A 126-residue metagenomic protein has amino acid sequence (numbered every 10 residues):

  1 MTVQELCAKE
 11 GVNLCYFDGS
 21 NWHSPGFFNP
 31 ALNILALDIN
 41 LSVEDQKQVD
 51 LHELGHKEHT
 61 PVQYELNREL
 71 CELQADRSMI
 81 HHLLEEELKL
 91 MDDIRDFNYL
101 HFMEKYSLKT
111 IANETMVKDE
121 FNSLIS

Functional and structural regions predicted by a protein language model:
M1-S126: Active-site hotspot residues in diverse enzymes, especially metal/ion-binding acidic/histidine motifs
